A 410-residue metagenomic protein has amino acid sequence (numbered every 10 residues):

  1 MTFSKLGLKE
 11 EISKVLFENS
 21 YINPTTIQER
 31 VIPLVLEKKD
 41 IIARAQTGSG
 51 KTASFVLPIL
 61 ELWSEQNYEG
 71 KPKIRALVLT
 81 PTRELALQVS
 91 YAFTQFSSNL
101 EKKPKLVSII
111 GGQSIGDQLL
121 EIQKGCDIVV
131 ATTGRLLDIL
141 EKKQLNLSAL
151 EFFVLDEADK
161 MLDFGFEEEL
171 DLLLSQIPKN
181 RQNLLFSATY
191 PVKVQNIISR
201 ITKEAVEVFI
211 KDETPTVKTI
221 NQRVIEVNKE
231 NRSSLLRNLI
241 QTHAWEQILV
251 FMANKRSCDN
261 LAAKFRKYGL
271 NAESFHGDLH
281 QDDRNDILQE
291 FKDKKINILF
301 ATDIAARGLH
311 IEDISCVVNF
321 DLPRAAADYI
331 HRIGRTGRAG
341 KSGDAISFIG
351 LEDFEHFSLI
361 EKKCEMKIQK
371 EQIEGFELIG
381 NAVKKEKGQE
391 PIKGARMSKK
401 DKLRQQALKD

Functional and structural regions predicted by a protein language model:
T2-A382: Conserved helicase RecA-like core
A382-D410: Intrinsically disordered, Lys/Arg-rich low-complexity segments
